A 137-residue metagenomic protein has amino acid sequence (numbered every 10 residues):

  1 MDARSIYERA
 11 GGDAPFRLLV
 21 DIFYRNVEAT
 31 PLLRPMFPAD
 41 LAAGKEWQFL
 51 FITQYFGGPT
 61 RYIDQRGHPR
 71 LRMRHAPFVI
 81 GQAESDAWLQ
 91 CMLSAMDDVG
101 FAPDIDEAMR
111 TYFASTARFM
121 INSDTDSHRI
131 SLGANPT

Functional and structural regions predicted by a protein language model:
M1-T137: Core of compact, soluble alpha-helical bundle domains
